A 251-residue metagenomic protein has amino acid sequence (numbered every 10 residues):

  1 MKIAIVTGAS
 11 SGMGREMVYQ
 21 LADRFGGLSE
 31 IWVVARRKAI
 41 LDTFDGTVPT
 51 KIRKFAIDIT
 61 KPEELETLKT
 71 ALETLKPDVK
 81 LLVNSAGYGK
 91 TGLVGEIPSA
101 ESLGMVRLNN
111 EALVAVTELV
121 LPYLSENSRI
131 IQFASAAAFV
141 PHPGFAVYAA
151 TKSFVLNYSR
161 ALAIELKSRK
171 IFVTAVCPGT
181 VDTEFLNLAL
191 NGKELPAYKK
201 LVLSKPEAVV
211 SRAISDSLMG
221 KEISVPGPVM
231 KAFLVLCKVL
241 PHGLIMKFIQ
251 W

Functional and structural regions predicted by a protein language model:
S10-S11: Conserved glycine-rich cofactor-binding loop
F25-T43: Conserved glycine-rich Rossmann-like NAD(P)H-binding loop of the short-chain dehydrogenase/reductase
S85-K90: Conserved NAD(P)H cofactor-binding loop of Rossmann-fold oxidoreductase domains
L93-V94, P98-L103: Substrate-binding pocket helix/loop in short-chain dehydrogenase/reductase
T117, T151: Active-site helix of classical SDR
S135: Residue(s) in the substrate-gating loop at a strand-loop-helix junction that position the organic substrate next
A175, P196-A232: C-terminal helical subdomain
